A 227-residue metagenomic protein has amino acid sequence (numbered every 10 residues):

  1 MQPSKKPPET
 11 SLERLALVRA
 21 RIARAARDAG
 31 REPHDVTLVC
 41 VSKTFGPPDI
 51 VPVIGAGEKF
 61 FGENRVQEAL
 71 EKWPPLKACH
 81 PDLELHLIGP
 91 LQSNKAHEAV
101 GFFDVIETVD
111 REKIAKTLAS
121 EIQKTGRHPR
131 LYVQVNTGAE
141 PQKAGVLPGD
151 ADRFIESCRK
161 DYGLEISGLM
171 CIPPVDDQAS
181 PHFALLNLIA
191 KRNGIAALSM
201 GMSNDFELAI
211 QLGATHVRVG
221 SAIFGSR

Functional and structural regions predicted by a protein language model:
Q2-A196, M202-N204, I210-L212, S226: Conserved alpha/beta-domain cores
A222: Nucleic-acid 5′ end/cap handling module spanning
